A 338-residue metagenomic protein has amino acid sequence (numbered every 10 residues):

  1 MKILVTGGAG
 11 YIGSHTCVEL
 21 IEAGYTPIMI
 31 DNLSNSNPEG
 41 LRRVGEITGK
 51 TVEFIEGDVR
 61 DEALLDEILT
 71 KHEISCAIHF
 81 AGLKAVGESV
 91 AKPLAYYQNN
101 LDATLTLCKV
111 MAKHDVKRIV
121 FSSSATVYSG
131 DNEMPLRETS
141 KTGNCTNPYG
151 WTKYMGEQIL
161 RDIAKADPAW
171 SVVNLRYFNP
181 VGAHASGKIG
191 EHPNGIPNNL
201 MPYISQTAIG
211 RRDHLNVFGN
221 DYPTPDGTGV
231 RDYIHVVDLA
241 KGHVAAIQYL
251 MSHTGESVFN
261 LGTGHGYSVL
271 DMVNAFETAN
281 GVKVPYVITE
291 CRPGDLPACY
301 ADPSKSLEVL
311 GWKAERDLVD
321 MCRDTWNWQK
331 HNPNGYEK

Functional and structural regions predicted by a protein language model:
M1-A183: N-terminal Rossmann-like NAD(P)+-binding domain of SDR-like oxidoreductases, especially those catalyzing
K2-L4, L94-A95, N147, E191 (+4 more regions): Short, contiguous strand/loop micro-motifs
Y97, T146-Y154, G190-N198, P202 (+1 more regions): Short-chain dehydrogenase/reductase
A112, E191-I196, G294, K313: A general boundary/transition motif marking the beginning of the first structured unit of a protein
G182-H184, D221-Y222: Short, basic/glycine-rich phosphate-binding loops at helix/coil junctions that contact nucleotide phosphates
S186-K188: Catalytic core of nucleotidyl cyclases, primarily class III adenylyl/guanylyl cyclases
L200-K338: C-terminal substrate-binding subdomain of Rossmann-fold SDR/epimerase-dehydratase oxidoreductases
